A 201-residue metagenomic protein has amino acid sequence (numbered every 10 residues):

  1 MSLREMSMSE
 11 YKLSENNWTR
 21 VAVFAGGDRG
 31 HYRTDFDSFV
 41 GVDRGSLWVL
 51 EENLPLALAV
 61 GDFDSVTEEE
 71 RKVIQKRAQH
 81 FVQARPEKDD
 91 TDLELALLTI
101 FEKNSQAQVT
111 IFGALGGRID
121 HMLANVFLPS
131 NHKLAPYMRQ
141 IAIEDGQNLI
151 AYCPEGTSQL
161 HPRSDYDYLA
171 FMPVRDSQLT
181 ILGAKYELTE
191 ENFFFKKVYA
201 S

Functional and structural regions predicted by a protein language model:
S2-V73: N-terminal beta-strand-loop-alpha-helix module at the start of alpha/beta ligand-binding or catalytic domains
W18-T19, D37, S105-Q108, R139: Short coil/turn segments at beta-strand junctions that form active-site/ligand-binding loops
V23-A25, D43, F112-A114, E144 (+1 more regions): Short beta-strand segments
V40-V42, G61, V82-Q83, A142-D145: General beta-strand structural signal in soluble alpha/beta enzymes
R77-R85, P136-A142, S164-M172, Q178: A glycine-rich helix N-cap at a beta->alpha junction
F81-N104: Short phosphate-binding loop-to-helix
Q108-T157: Anionic-ligand-binding alpha/beta catalytic cores of soluble enzymes and soluble regulatory domains that recognize
G146-N148, Y152-S201: Long, charged alpha-helical interface segments
